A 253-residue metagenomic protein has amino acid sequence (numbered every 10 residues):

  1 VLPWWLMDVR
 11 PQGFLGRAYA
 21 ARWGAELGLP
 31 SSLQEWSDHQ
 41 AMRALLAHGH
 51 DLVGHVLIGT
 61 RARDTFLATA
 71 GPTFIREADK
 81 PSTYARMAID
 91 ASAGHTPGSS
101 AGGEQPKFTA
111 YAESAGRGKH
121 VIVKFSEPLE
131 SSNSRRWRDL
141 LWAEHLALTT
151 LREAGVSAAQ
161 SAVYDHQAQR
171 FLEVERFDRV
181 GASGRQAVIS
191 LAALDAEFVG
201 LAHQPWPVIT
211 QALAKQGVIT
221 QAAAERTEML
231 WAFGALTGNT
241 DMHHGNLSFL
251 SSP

Functional and structural regions predicted by a protein language model:
V1-P253: Phosphate/dinucleotide-binding and metal-coordinating scaffold of catalytic cores in nucleotide-dependent enzymes
